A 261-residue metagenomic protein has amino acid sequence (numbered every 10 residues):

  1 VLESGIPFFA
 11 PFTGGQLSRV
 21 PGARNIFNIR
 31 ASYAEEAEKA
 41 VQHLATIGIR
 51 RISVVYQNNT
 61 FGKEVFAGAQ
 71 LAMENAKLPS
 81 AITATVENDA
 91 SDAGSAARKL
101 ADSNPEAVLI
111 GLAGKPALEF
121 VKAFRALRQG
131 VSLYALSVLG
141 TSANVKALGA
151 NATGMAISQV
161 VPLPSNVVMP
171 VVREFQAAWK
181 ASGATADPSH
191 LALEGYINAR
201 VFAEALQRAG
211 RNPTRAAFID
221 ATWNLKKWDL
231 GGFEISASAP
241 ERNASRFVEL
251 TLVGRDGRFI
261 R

Functional and structural regions predicted by a protein language model:
V1-A84, S132-A156: Extracytoplasmic ligand/sensor domains, especially the bilobed periplasmic-binding protein
L2-I6, Q42-R50, Q70-L78, R98-P105 (+4 more regions): Sec-exported extracytoplasmic/periplasmic mature domains
F9-P11, R51-Y56, N104-G114, F120 (+2 more regions): Periplasmic-binding protein-like
A23-R30, Y56, V160-S165, T185-S189 (+1 more regions): Second-shell loop/turn segments in exported
E36, V65, P116, V171 (+1 more regions): Catalytic-loop motifs flanking and including active-site residues across diverse enzymes
E36-K39, T85-K99, V167: Structural motif
V121-G195, F259-I260: Extracellular/periplasmic periplasmic-binding protein-like sensory domains
W179-L193, A203-F259: Segments of small-molecule ligand-sensing domains
